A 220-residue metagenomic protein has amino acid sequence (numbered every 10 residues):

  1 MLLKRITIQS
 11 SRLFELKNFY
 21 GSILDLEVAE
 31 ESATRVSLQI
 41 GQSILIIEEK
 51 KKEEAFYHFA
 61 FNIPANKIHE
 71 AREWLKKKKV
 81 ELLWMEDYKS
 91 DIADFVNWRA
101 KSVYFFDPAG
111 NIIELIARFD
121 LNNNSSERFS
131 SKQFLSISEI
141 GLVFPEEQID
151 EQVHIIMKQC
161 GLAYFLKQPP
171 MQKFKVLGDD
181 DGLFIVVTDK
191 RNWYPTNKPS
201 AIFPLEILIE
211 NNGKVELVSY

Functional and structural regions predicted by a protein language model:
M1-L3, Q9-V28, I40-Y88, R99 (+1 more regions): Glyoxalase I/VOC metalloenzyme domain signal
R35-L38: Minor-groove-contacting beta-hairpin "wing" of winged helix-turn-helix DNA-binding domains
A93-W98: Short loop/turn motifs at secondary-structure junctions and domain boundaries
